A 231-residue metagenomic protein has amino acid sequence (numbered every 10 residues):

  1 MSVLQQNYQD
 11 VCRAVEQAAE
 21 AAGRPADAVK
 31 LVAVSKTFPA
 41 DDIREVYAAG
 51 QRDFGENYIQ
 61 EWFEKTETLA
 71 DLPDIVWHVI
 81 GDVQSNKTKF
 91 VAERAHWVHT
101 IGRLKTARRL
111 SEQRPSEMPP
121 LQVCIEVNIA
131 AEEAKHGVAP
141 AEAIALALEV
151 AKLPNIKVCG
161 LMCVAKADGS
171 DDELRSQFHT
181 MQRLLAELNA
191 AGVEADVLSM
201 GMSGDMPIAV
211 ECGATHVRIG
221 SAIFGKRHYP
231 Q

Functional and structural regions predicted by a protein language model:
M1-G204, C212: Conserved alpha/beta-domain cores
P207-E211, I219, I223-Q231: Expand to "…catalyze enediolate/carbanion chemistry for C-C bond making/breaking, isomerization, decarboxylation
H216: Conserved, well-ordered active-site substructure
